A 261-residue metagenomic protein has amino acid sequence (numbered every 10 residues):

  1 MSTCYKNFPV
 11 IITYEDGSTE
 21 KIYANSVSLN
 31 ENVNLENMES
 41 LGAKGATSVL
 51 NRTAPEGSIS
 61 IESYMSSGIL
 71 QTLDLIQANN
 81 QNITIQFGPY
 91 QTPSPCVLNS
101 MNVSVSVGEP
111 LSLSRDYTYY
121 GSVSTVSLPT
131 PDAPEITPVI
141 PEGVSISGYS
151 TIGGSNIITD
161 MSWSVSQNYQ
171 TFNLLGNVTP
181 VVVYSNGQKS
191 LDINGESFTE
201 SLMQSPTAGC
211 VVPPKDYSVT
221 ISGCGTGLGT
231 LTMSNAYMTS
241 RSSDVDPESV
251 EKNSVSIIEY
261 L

Functional and structural regions predicted by a protein language model:
M1-L261: Signature of extracytoplasmic/envelope-associated structural regions
